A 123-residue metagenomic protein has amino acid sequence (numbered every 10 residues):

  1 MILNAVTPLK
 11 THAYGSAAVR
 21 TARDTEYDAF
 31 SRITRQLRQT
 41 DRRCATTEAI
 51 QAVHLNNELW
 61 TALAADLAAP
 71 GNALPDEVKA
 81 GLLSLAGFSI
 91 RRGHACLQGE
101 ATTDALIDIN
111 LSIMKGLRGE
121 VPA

Functional and structural regions predicted by a protein language model:
M1-E58, A65-G71, A80-A123: N-terminal intrinsically disordered, cationic/polar leader segments that include organellar targeting peptides
